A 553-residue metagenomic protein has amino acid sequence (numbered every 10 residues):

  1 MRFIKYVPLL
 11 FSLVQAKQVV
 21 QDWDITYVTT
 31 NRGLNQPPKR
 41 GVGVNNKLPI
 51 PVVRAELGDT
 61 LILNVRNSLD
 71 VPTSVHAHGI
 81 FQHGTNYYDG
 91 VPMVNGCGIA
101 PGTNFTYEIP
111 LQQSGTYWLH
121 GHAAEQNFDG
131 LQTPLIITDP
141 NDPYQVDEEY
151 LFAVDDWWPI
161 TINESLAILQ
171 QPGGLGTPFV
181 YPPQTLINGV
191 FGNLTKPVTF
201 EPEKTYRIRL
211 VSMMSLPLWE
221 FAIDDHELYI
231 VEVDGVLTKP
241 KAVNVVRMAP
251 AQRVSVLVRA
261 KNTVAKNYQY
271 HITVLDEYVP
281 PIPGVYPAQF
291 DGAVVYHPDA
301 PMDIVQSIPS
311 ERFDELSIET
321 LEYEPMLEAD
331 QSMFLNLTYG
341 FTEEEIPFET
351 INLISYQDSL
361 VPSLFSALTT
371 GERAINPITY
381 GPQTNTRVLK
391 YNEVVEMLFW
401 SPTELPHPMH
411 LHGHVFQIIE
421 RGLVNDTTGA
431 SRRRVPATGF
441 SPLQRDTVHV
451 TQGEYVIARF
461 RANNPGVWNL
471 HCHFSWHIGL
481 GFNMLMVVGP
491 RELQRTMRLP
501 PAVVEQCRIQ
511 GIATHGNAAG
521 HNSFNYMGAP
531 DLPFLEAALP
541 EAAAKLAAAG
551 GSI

Functional and structural regions predicted by a protein language model:
M1-A16: Fungal secretory targeting signals
V19-D22, A124, D129-I160, K241-E396 (+4 more regions): Extended terminal and domain-junction accessory segments
N31-L57, L186-T199, V361-V394: N-terminal edge beta-strand
V42-R54, G84-T116, H122, A242-R247: Aromatic/His-enriched, Gly/Pro-containing loop or helix-boundary segments that lie immediately adjacent to catalytic
E56-D59, T103, L111-Y117, E203-K204 (+6 more regions): Short tyrosine-centred short linear motifs in exposed loops/low-complexity segments
V65-L69, L210-M214, L398-T403: Asparagine-centered strand-capping/turn motif at beta-strand->loop junctions
Y88-C97, T103, Y229-R259, I378-Q383 (+2 more regions): A cross-kingdom feature marking solvent-exposed beta-strand/loop segments within repeated, beta-rich binding/scaffold
E148-T205, V211-M214, Q331, T338-G340 (+1 more regions): Acidic-aromatic/histidine active-site loop/patch
